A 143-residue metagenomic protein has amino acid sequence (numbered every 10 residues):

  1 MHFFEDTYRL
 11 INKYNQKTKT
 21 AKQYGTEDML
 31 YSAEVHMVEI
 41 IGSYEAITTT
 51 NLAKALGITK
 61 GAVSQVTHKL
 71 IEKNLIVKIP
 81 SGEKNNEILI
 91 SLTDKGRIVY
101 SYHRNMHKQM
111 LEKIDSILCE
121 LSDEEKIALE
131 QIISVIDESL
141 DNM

Functional and structural regions predicted by a protein language model:
M1-M29: N-terminal leader segment of winged-helix/HTH proteins
H2, H36, I127: Active-site phosphate/pyrophosphate-handling residues
F3, A33-E34, K95, M110: N-terminal positioning helix adjacent to the helix-turn-helix/winged-helix DNA-binding module
T20-T59: N-terminal helix-turn-helix DNA-binding core of bacterial DNA-binding proteins
G42, G57, R104, C119-S122 (+1 more regions): Alpha-solenoid HEAT/Armadillo repeat architecture
T49-T50, G61, H68, I88: Residues within helix-turn-helix
H68-I127: Charged, amphipathic alpha-helical coiled-coil/dimerization segments
E124-M143: C-terminal regulatory/oligomerization modules of transcriptional regulators
